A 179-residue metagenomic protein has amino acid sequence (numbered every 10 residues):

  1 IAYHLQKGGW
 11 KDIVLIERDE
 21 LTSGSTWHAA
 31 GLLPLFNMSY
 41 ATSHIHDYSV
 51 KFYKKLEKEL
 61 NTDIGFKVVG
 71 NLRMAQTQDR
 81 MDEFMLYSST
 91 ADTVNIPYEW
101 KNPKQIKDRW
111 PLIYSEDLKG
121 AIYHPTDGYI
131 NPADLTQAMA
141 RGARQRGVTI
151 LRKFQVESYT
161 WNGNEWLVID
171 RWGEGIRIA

Functional and structural regions predicted by a protein language model:
A2, Q6-K7, G142-R144: Gly/Ala-rich phosphate-binding loop of Rossmann-like dinucleotide-binding domains, activating on the conserved
Q6-W27: Glycine-rich FAD pyrophosphate-binding loop
G9-W10, N95, G147: Glycine-centered short loops/turns at secondary-structure junctions
E17-S23, N61, W110-I113: Short beta-strand/turn micro-motifs at beta-sheet edges
D19-L21, I106, M139: Short beta-to-alpha linker loops that shape the active-site pocket of alpha/beta-hydrolase fold enzymes
G31-R109: Dinucleotide-binding Rossmann-like beta1-alpha1 core, especially the glycine-rich loop that anchors the ADP
D79, W110-L118, T160-L167: A short, glycine/Asx- and small/polar-enriched loop/turn that sits immediately N-terminal to a beta-strand
I122-A179: Helical element adjacent to the flavin cofactor pocket in flavoenzyme catalytic cores
